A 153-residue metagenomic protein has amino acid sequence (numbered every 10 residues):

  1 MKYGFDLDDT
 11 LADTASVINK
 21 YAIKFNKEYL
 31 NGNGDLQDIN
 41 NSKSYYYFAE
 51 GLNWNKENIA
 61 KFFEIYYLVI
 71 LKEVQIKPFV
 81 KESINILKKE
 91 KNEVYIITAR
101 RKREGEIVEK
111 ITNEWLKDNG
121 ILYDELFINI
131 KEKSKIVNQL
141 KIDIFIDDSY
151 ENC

Functional and structural regions predicted by a protein language model:
M1, D124, D143: Conserved acidic residues
M1-N58: Active-site neighborhood of HAD-like aspartate-dependent phosphohydrolases
D6, I97-A99, I146: Short hydrophobic segments within beta-strands
A12-A15, K20, R103-I107, S134-I136 (+1 more regions): Short catalytic/ligand-binding loop motif for oxyanion handling, primarily in non-cytosolic enzymes, centered on
E64-I96, E104-K110: Short, acidic loop-to-helix structural element flanking the phosphoryl-transfer center in phosphate-processing enzymes
I97-K102, N113-E132: A short, structured active-site edge motif that brings together acidic residues
F127-C153: Conserved Lys-Pro-Asp/Glu-containing loop-to-beta segment of HAD-superfamily phosphomonoesterases, centered on
